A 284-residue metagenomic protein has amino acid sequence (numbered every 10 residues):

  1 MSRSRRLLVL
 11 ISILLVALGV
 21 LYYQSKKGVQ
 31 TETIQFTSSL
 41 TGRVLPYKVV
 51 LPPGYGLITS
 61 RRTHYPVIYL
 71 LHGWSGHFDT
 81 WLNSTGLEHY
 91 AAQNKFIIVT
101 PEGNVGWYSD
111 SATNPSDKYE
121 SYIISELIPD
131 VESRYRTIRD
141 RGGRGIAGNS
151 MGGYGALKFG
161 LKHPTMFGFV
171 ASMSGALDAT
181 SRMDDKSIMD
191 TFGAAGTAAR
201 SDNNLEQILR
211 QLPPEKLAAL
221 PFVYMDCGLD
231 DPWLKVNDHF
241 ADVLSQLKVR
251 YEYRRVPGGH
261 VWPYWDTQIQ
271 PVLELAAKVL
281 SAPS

Functional and structural regions predicted by a protein language model:
M1-I13: N-terminal Sec-pathway targeting helices
G19-S284: Non-catalytic cap/lid and distal C-terminal segments of serine-dependent acyl enzymes
